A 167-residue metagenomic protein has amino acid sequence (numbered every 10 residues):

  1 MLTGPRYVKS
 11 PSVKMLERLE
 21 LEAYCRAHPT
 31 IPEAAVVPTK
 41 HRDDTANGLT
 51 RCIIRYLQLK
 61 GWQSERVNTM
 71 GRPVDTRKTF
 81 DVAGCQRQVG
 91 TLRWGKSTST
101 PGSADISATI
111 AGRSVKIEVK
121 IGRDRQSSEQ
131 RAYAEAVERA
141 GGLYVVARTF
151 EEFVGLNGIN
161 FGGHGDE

Functional and structural regions predicted by a protein language model:
M1-E167: Catalytic phosphate/metal-binding cores of nucleic-acid and nucleotide-processing enzymes, i.e., regions that mediate
